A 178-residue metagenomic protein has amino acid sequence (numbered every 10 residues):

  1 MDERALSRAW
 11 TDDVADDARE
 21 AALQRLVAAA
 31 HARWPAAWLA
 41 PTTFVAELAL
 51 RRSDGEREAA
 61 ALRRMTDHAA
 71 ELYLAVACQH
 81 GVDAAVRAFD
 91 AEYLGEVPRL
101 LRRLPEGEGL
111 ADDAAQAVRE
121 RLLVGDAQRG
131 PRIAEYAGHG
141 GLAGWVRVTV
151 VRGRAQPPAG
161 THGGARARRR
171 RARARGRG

Functional and structural regions predicted by a protein language model:
M1-G178: Intrinsic, short, N-terminal disordered tails of RNA polymerase sigma-factor systems
